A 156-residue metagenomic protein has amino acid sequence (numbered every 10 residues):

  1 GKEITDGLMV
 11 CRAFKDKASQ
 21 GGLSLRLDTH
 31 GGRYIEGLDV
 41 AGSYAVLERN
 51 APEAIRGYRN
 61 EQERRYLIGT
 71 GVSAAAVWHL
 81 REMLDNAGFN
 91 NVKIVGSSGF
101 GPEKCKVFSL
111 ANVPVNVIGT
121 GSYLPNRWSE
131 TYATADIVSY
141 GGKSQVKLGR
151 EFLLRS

Functional and structural regions predicted by a protein language model:
G1-S156: Glycine-rich phosphate/ribose-binding loops and adjacent secondary-structure elements that form binding surfaces
